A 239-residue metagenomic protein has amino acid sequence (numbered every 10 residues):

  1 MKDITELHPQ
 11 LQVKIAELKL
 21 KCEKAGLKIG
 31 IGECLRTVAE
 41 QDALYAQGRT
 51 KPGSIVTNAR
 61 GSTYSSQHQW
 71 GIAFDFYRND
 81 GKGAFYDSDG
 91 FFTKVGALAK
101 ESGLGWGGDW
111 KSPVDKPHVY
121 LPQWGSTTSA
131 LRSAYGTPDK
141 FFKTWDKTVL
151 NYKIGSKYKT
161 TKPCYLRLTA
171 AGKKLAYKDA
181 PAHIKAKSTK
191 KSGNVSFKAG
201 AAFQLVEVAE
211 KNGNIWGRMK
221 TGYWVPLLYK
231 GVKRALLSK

Functional and structural regions predicted by a protein language model:
M1-D3: Acidic/histidine-rich, surface-exposed loop or edge segments in extracytoplasmic proteins
T5-V13, L35-V38, Y86-T93, K187 (+1 more regions): Soluble non-cytosolic domains of exported or imported proteins
K14-A25, K94-L104: Generic non-transmembrane alpha-helical segments
I15-T63, S196-A201, L205-A209: Secreted/periplasmic proteins that engage bacterial cell-wall peptidoglycan
E33-L35, D80, A170, E207-A209 (+1 more regions): A mature extracytoplasmic/lumenal domain signature
T57-L150: Catalytic cores and adjacent binding grooves of peptidoglycan-active enzymes
K147-H183, A199, A235-K239: SH3-family beta-barrel domains
K190-K239: SH3/SH3-like beta-barrel superfamily modules
